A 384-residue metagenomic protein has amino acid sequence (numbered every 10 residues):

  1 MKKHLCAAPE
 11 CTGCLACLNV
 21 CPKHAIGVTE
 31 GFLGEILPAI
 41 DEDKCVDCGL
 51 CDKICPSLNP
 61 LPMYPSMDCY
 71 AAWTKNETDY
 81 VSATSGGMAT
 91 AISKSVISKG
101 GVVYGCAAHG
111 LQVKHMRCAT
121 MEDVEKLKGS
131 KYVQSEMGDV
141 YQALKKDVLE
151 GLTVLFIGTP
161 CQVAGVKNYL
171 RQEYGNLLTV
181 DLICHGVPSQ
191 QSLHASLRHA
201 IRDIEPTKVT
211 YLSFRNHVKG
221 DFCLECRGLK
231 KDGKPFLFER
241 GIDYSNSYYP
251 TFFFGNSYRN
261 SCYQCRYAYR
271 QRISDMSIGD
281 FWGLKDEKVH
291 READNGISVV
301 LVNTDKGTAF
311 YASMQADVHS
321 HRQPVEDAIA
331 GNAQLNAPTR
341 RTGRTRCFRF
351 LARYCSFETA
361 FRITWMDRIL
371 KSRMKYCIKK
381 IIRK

Functional and structural regions predicted by a protein language model:
M1, D43-E150, H321, E326-R362: Flanking helices and flexible, charged tails adjoining ferredoxin-like Fe-S electron-transfer domains in multi-subunit
M1-K2, C6-A8, A39-D43, S245-F253: Short, intrinsically disordered, charge-biased short linear motifs at domain edges
K3, E10, A16-A39, G49-S66 (+1 more regions): Iron-sulfur cluster-binding cysteine motifs and their immediate structural context in ferredoxin-like electron-transfer
P9-H24, V46-L58, T159-G165, Y258-R270: Local cysteine-cluster metal-coordination motifs and their immediate loop/turn environment, predominantly Fe-S cluster
T84-G87, G110, F156-V166, G186: Gly/Ser/Thr-rich loops at beta-strand to alpha-helix junctions that form or flank small-molecule/cofactor-binding
K99-V102, D203-K384: Long, compositionally biased charged/polar accessory segments in the mid-to-C-terminal portions of proteins
G101-V103, L152-G158, L177: Generic beta-sheet signal
L178-A200: Short, flexible loop segments at boundaries between secondary-structure elements
